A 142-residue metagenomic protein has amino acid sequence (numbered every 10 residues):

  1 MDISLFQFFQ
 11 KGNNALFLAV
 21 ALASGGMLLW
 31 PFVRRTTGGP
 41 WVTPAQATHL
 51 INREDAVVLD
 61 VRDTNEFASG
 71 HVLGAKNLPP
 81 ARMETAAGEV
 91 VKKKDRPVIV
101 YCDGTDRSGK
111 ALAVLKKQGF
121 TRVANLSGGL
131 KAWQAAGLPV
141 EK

Functional and structural regions predicted by a protein language model:
M1-Q46, L50-A56, T64-P97, D103-K142: Rhodanese-like catalytic fold shared by cysteine-dependent sulfurtransferases and DSP/PTP-type phosphatases
L59: Conserved beta/loop motifs at nucleotide-recognition and modification sites
